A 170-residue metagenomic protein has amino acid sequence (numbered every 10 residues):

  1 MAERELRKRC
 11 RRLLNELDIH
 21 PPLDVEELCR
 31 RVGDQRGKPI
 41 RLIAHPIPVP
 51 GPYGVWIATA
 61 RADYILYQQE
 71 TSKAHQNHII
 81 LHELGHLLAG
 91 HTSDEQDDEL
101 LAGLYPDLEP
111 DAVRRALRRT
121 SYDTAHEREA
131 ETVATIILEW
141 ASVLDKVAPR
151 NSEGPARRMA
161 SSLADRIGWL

Functional and structural regions predicted by a protein language model:
M1-L28, V32, D94-L170: Metalloprotease/metallohydrolase-associated module, dominated by Zn2+-dependent proteases
K38-N77, L84-G90: Active-site scaffold of zinc-dependent metalloenzymes
Q76-I80, L84, D97, H126: Amphipathic alpha-helical interface surfaces
